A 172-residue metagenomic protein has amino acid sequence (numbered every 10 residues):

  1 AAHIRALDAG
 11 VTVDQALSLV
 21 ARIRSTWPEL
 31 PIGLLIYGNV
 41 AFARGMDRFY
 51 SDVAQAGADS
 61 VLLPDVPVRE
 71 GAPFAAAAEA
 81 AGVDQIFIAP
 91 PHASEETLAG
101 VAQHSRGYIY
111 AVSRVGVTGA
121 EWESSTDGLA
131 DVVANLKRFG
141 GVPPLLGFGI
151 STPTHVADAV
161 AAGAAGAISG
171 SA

Functional and structural regions predicted by a protein language model:
A1-A6, G82, A111: Short glycine/proline- and charge-enriched loop/turn segments that cap or connect secondary-structure elements
D8-I23, A41-R48, L63-A81, H92-G100 (+2 more regions): Active-site-adjacent beta->alpha loops and helix N-cap segments on the catalytic face of soluble alpha/beta enzymes
T26-Y37, A78-A89, K137-F148: Short beta-strand/loop segments at the ligand-binding rim of alpha/beta enzyme cores
W27-P64: Hydrophobic alpha-helical segments and helix pairs
L35-N39, V66, I88-H92, R114-V115 (+2 more regions): Active-site beta-loop-alpha junctions enriched in small/polar residues
A54-Q55, E79, A102, V160: Non-catalytic positions within long, well-ordered alpha-helices that form the structural scaffold/packing of enzyme
A56-E70, Y110-G119, G149, D158 (+1 more regions): Glycine-rich phosphate-binding active-site loops on the catalytic face of alpha/beta enzymes
A93-H104, F139-G140, L146, I150-A167: Catalytic cores of alpha/beta
